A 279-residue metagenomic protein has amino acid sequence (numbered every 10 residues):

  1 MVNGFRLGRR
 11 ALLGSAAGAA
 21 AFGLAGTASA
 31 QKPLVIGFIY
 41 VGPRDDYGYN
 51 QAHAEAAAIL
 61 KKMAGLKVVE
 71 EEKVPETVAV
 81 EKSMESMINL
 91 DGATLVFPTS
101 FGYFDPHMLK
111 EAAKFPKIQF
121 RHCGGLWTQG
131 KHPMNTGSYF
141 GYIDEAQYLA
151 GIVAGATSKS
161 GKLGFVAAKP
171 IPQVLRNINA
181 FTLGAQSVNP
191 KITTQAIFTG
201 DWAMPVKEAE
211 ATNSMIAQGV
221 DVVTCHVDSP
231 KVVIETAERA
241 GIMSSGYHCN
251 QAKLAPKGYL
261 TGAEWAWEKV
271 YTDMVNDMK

Functional and structural regions predicted by a protein language model:
V2-A19: N-terminal secretory signal peptides and thylakoid transit peptides that target proteins across membranes
A20-A25: Hydrophobic membrane-targeting alpha-helices
G26-A30: Sec/Tat signal peptide C-region and signal peptidase I cleavage site
Q31-K279: A residue-level marker of the well-folded mature domains of exported/periplasmic proteins
